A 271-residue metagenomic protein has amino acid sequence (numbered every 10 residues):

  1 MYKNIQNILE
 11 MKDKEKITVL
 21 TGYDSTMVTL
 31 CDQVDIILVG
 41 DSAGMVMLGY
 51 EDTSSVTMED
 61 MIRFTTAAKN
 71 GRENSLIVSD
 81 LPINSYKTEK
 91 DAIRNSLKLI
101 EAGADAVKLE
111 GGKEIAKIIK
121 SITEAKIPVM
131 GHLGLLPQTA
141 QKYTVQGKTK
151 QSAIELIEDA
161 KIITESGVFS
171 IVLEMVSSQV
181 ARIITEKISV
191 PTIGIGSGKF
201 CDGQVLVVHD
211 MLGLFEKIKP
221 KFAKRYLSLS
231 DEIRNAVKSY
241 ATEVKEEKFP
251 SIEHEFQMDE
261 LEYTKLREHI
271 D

Functional and structural regions predicted by a protein language model:
Y2-E260, T264-D271: Alpha/beta enzyme core
